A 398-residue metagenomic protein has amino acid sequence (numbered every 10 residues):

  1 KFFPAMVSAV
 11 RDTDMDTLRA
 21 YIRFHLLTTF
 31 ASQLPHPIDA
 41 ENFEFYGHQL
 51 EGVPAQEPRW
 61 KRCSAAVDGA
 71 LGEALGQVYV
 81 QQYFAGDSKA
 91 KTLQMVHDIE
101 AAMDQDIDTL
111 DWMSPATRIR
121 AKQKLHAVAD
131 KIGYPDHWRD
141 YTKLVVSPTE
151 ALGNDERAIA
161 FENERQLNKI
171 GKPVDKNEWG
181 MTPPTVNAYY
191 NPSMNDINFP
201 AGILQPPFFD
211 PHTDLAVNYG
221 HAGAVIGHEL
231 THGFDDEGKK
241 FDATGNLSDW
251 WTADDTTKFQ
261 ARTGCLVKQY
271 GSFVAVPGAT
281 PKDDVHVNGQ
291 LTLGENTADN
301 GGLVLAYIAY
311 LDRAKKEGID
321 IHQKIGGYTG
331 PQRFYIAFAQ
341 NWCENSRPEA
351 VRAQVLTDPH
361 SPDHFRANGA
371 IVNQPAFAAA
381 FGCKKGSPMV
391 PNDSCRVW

Functional and structural regions predicted by a protein language model:
K1-D98: Noncatalytic, helix-rich "gating/capping" subdomain that lines the substrate-entry/channel surface of large enzyme
E57, K61-S64, D68-W398: Intrinsically disordered, low-complexity linker/terminal regions across diverse proteins
